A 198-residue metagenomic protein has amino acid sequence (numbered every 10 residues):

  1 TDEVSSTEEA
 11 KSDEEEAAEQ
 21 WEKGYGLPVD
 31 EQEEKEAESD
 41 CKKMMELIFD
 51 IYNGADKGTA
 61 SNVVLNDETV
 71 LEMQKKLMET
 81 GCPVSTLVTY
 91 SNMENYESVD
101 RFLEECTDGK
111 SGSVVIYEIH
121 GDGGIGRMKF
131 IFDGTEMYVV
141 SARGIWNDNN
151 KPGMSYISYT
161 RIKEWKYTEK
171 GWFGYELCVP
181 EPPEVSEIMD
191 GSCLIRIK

Functional and structural regions predicted by a protein language model:
T1-K198: Mature, Sec-exported extracytoplasmic domains of Gram-positive
